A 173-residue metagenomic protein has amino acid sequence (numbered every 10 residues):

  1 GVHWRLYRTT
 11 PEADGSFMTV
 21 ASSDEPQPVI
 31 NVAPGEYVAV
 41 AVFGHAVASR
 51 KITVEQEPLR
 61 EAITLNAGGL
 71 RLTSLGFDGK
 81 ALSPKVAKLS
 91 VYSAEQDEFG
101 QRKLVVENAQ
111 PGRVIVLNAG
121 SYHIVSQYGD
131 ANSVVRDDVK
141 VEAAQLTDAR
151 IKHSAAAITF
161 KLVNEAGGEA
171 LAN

Functional and structural regions predicted by a protein language model:
G1, T64-K80, K152-G167: A short, Gly/Thr-enriched small/hydrophobic beta-strand-prone motif that recurs across taxa
G1-G15, F77-R102, A166-N173: Short, ordered, surface-exposed loop/turn motifs in non-cytosolic proteins
R5, V38-V40, R71-T73, H123 (+1 more regions): Soluble periplasmic/extracytoplasmic beta-strand elements of cell-envelope proteins
P11, Y37, E57, G68 (+5 more regions): Disulfide-stabilized cysteine-rich extracellular repeat microdomains
P11-A21, V47-R50, Q96-V105, N132-D137: Surface-exposed loop/edge segments in extracytoplasmic proteins
S23-D24, F43-G68, G129-S154: Structured interaction patches on ligand/partner-binding surfaces of diverse proteins
S23-V38, V42-H45, Q96, N108-N132 (+1 more regions): Short Pro-Gly-centered beta-turn/loop motif in secreted/extracellular proteins
E25, P34, V47, P58 (+7 more regions): Extracytoplasmic
